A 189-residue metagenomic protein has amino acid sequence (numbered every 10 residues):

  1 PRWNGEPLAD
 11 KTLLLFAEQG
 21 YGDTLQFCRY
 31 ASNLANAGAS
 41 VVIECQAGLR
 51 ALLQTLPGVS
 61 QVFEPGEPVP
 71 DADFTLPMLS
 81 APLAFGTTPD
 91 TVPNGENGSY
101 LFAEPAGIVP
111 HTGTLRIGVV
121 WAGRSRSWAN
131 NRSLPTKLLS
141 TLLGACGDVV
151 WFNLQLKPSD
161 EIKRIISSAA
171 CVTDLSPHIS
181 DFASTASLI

Functional and structural regions predicted by a protein language model:
P1-I189: Catalytic machinery of carbohydrate-active enzymes, primarily nucleotide-sugar-dependent glycosyltransferases
